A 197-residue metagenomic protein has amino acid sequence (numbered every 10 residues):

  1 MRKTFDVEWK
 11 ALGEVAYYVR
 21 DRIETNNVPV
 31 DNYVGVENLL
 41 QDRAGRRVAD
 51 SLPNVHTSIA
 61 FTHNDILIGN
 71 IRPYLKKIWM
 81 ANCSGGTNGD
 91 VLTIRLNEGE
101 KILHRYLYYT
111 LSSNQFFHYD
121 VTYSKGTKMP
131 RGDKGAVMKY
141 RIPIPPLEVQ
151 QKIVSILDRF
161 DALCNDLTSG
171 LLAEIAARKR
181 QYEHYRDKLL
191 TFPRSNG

Functional and structural regions predicted by a protein language model:
M1-G197: Charged, alpha-helix-forming regions
